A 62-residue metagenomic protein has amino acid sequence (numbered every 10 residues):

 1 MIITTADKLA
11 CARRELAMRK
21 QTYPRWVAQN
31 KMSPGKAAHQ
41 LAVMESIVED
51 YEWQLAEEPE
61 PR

Functional and structural regions predicted by a protein language model:
M1-A28: N-terminal acidic leader/helix
M1-T4, Q54-R62: Short intrinsically disordered terminal tails
Q21-T22, V27-E57: Short, charge-rich amphipathic interface segments used for partner binding and complex assembly
